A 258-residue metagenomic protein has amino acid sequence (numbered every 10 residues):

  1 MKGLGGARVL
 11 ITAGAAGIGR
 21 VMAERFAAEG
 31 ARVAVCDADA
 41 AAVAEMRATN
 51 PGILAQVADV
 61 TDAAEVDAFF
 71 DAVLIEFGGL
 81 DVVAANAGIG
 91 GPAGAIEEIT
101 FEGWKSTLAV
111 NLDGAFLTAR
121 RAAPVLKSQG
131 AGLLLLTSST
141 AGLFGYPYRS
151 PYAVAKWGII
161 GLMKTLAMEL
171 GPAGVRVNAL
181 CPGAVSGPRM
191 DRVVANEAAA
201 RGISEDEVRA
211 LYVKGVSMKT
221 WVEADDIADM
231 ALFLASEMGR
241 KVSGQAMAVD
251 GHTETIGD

Functional and structural regions predicted by a protein language model:
K2-A34: Canonical Rossmann dinucleotide-binding motif of NAD(H)/NADP(H)-dependent dehydrogenases/reductases, specifically
G79, G171, R176, V242-G244: Short, small/polar-rich loop/turn modules that mediate ligand/substrate recognition or access, typified
G90-A93, F144, L232, S243-D258: Short C-terminal tail/terminal secondary-structure segment of NAD(P)H-dependent dehydrogenase/reductase domains
G94-I96, G103-L108, Y212: Substrate-binding pocket helix/loop in short-chain dehydrogenase/reductase
A119, A155, M163: Active-site helix of classical SDR
P124, M168-P172, R240: Alpha-helical segment proximal to the catalytic Tyr-Lys
S139: Residue(s) in the substrate-gating loop at a strand-loop-helix junction that position the organic substrate next
